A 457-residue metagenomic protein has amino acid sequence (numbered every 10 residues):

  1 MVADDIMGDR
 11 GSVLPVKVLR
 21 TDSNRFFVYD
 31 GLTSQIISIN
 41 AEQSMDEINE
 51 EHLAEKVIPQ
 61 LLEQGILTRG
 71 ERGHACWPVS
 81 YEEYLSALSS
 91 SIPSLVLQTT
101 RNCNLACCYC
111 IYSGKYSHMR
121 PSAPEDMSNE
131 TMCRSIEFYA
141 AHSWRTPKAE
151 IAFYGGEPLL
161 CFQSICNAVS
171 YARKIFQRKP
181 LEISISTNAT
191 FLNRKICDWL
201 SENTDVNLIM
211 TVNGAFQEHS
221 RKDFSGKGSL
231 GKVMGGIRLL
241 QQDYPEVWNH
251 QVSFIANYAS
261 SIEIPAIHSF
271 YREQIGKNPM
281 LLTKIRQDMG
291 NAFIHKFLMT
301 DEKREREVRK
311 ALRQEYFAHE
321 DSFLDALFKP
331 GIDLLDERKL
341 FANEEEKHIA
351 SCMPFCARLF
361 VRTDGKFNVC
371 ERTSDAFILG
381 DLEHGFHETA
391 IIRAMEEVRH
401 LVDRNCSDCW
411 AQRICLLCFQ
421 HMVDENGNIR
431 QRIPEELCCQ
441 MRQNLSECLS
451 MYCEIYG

Functional and structural regions predicted by a protein language model:
M1-V57, D364, I378, L401-G457: Radical SAM enzyme core and accessory elements
I6, S12-Q35, E55-V96, W144: N-terminal [4Fe-4S]-dependent radical SAM core
V79-K195, N203-V206: Conserved alpha-helical substructure of the radical SAM core
T100-A106, F355, C406-D408, Q412-R413: Cysteine-centered iron-sulfur cluster-binding motifs in ferredoxin-type domains/subunits of redox enzymes
A106, C110-S113, T373, Q412 (+2 more regions): Cys/His-rich metal-chelating microdomains
Y116-S117, P158-L160, A189-R194, V206-G226 (+1 more regions): Conserved radical SAM core fold
E218-M234, R238-A350, P354, F360: Radical SAM enzyme [4Fe-4S]-AdoMet core and its adjacent flexible, acidic and glycine-rich loops/tails across
E246, K303-A342, F367-L416: C-terminal accessory region of radical SAM enzymes
